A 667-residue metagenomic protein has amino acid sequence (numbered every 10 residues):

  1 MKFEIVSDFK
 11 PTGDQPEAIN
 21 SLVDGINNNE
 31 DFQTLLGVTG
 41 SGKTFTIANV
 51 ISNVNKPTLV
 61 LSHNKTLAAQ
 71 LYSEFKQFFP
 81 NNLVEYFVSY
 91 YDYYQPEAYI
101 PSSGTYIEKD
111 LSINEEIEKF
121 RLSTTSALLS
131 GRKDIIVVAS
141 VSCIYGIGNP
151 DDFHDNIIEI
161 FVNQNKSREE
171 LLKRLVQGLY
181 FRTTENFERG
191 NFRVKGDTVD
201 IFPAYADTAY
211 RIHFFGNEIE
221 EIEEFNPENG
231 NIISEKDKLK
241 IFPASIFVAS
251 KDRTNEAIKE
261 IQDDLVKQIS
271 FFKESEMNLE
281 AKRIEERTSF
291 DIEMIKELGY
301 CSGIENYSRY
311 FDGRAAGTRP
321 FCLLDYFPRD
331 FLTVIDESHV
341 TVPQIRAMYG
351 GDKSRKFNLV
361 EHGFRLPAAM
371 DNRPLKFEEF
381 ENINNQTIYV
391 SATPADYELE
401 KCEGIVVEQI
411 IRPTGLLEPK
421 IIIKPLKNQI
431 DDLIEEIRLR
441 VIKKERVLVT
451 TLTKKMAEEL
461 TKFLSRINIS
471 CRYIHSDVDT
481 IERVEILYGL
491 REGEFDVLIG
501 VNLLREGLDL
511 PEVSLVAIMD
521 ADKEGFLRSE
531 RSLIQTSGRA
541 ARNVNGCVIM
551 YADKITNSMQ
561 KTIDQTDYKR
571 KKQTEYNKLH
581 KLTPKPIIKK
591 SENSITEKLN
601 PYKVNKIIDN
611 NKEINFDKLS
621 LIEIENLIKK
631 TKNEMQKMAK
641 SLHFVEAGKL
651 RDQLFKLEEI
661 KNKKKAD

Functional and structural regions predicted by a protein language model:
M1-K2, L439, E575-K649, L654-D667: Acidic, low-complexity intrinsically disordered tails
M1-L599, K603, K637: ASCE RecA-like P-loop NTPase motor cores that couple ATP hydrolysis to mechanical translocation on nucleic acids
